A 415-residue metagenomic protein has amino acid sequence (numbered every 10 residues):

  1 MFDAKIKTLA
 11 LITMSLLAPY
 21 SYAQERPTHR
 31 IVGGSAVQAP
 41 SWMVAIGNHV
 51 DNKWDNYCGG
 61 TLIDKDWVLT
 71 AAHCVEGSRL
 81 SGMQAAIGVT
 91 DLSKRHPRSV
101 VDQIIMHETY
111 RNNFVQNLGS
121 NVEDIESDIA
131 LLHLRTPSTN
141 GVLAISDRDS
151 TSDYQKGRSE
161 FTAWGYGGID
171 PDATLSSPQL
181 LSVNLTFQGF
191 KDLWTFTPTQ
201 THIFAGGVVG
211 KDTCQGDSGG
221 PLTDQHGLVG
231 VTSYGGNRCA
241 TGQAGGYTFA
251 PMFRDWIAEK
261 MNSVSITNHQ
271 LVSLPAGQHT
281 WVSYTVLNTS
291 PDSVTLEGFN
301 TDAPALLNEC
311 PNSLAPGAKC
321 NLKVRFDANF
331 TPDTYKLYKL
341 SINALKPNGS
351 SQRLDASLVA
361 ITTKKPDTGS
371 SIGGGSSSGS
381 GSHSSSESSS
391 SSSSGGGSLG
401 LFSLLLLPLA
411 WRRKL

Functional and structural regions predicted by a protein language model:
F2-S15, Y20-L69, S78, Q84-I87 (+10 more regions): Protease-domain processing segments flanking chymotrypsin-fold serine proteases, especially trypsin-like
E25-A39, Q84-T139: Conserved catalytic-core segment of clan PA serine endopeptidases
A36, Y57, T61-E76, S177-D192 (+1 more regions): C-terminal subregion of chymotrypsin/trypsin-like serine protease catalytic domains
D51-K53, D64-K65, L69-N113, D153-R158: Catalytic-histidine neighborhood of serine endopeptidases, predominantly the chymotrypsin-like S1/PA family
D91, S99, I125-V209, A250-P251: Chymotrypsin/trypsin-fold serine protease catalytic domain
Y284, V324, P332-G349: A short beta-strand micro-motif common to beta-rich folds, especially ectodomain repeats
T289-N321: Surface-exposed binding patches on compact interaction domains or structured appendages
S398-L415: A cross-kingdom C-terminal cell-surface attachment/processing module
